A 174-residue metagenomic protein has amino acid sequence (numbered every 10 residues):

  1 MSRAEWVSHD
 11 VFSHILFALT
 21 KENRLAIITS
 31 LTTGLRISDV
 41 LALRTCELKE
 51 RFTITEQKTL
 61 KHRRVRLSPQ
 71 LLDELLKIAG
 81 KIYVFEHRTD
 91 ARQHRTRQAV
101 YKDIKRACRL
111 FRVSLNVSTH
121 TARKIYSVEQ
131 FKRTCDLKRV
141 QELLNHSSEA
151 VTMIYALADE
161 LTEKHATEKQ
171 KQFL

Functional and structural regions predicted by a protein language model:
M1, W6, R66-Q70, L157-L174: DNA/chromatin major-groove-contacting recognition/catalytic segments
M1-V11, R88-A91: Flexible interdomain linker/hinge and immediately adjacent N-terminus of the catalytic tyrosine-recombinase domain
E5-T33: Basic, Lys/Arg- and aromatic-enriched nucleic-acid-binding interface segment
W6-V11, T33, A42-L72: Conserved tyrosine-mediated DNA breakage-rejoining catalytic core shared by Y-recombinases
F12, F17, K102-K138, E142: Short, basic (Lys/Arg/His-rich) helix/loop patches that form interaction surfaces in the mid-to-C-terminal regions
A26, G34, S38-L43, V140: Alpha-helix N-cap/helix-start motif at helix boundaries, enriched for small hydrophobics
C46-E50, D136-A156, L161: Short, polar N-cap/turn motifs at the start of nucleic acid-interacting alpha helices
Q57-L76, I82-R106: C-terminal catalytic core of Y-nucleophile DNA break-rejoin enzymes
